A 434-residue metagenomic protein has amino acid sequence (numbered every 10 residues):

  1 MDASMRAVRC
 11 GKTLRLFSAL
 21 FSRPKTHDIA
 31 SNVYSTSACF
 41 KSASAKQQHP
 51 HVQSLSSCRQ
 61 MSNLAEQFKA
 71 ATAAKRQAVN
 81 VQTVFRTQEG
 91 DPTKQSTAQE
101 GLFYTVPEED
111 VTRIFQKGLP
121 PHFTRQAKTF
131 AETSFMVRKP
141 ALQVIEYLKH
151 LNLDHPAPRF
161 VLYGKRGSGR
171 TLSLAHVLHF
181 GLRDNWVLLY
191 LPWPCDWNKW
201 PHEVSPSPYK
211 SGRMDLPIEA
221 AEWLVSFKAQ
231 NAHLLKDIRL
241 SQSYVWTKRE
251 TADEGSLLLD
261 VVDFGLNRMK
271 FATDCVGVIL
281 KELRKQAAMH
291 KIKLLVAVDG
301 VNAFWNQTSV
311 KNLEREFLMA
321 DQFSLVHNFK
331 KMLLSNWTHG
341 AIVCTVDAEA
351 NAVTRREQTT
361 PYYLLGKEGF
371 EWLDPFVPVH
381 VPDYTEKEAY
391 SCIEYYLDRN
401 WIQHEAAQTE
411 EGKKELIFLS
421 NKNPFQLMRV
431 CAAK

Functional and structural regions predicted by a protein language model:
D2-A157, R315, K330, L334 (+1 more regions): A short, basic N-terminal segment
A3-S4, R249-G255, G277, K281 (+3 more regions): C-terminal alpha-helical "lid" subdomain
G118-Q126, H202, A252-V261, G369-L373 (+1 more regions): Surface-exposed beta-strand-to-loop junctions that form interaction patches on eukaryotic regulatory domains
T129-A141, R170, L216, R268-V276 (+2 more regions): Phosphate/oxyanion-binding active-site loops and adjacent basic polyanion-contact surfaces
P156-S168, L172-A288: P-loop NTPase nucleotide-binding core
L174-H176, W193-P194, P201-V204, S309-K311 (+3 more regions): Short coil/turn segments at secondary-structure boundaries
D184-W186, H339-G340, E371-V377: Short glycine-/polar-rich loops that comprise or flank the Walker A/P-loop and associated switch/sensor motifs
M289-L365: Sensor-1/coupling segment of RecA-like P-loop NTPase cores
